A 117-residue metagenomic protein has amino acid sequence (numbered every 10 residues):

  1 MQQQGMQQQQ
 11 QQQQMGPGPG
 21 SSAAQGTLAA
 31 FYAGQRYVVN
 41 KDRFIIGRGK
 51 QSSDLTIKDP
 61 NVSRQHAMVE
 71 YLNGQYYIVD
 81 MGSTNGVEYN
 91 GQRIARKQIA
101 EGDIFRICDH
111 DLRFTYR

Functional and structural regions predicted by a protein language model:
M1-P60, R113-Y116: Intrinsically disordered, low-complexity acidic Ser/Thr-rich regulatory segments
V38-D111, Y116: Forkhead-associated
